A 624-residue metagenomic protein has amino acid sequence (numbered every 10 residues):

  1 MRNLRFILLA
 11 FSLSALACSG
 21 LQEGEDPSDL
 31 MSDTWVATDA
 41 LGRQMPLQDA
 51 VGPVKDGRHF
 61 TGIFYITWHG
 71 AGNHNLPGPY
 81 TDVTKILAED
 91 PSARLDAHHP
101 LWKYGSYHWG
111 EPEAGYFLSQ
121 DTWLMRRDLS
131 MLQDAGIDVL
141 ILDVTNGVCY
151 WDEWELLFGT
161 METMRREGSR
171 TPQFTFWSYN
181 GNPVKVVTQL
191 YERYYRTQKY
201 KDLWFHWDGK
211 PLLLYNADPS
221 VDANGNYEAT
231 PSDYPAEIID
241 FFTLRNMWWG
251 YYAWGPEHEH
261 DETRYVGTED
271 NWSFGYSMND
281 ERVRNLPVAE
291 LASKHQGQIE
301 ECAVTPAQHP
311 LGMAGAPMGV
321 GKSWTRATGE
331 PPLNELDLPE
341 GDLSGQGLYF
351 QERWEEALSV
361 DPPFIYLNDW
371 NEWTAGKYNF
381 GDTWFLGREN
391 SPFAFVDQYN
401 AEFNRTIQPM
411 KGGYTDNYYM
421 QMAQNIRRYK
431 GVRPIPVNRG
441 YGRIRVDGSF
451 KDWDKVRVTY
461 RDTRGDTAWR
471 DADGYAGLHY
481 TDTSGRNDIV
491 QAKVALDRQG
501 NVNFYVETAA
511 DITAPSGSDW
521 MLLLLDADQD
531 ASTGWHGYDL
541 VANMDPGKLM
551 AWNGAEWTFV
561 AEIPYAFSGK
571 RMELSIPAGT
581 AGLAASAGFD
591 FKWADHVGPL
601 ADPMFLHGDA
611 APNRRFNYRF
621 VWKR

Functional and structural regions predicted by a protein language model:
L16-A17: C-terminal motif of bacterial Sec signal peptides marking the signal peptidase cleavage site
L21-G70, D202-W204, L212, S220-I239 (+3 more regions): N-terminal module-boundary/linker segments of secreted carbohydrate-active enzymes
Q44-G159, D369, W373-I407: N-terminal carbohydrate-binding/catalytic regions of secreted carbohydrate-active enzymes
Q48-N73, L214-Y349, A357-L358, P363-Y366: Aromatic-lined glycan-binding groove of carbohydrate-active enzymes
D56-G62, A135-L140, E167-F174, Y200-D202 (+2 more regions): Loop/turn elements at helix/coil->beta-strand transitions in domains of secreted/extracellular proteins
T163-M164, N379-F450: Aromatic-rich peripheral "rim/lid" segments of glycoside hydrolase catalytic domains that contact and position glycan
P436-Y441, R445-D447, L524-K548, A578-R624: Acidic/polar low-complexity flexible segments
G448, G500-A510, M572-A578: Short, well-ordered beta-strand segments enriched in hydrophobic/aromatic residues
